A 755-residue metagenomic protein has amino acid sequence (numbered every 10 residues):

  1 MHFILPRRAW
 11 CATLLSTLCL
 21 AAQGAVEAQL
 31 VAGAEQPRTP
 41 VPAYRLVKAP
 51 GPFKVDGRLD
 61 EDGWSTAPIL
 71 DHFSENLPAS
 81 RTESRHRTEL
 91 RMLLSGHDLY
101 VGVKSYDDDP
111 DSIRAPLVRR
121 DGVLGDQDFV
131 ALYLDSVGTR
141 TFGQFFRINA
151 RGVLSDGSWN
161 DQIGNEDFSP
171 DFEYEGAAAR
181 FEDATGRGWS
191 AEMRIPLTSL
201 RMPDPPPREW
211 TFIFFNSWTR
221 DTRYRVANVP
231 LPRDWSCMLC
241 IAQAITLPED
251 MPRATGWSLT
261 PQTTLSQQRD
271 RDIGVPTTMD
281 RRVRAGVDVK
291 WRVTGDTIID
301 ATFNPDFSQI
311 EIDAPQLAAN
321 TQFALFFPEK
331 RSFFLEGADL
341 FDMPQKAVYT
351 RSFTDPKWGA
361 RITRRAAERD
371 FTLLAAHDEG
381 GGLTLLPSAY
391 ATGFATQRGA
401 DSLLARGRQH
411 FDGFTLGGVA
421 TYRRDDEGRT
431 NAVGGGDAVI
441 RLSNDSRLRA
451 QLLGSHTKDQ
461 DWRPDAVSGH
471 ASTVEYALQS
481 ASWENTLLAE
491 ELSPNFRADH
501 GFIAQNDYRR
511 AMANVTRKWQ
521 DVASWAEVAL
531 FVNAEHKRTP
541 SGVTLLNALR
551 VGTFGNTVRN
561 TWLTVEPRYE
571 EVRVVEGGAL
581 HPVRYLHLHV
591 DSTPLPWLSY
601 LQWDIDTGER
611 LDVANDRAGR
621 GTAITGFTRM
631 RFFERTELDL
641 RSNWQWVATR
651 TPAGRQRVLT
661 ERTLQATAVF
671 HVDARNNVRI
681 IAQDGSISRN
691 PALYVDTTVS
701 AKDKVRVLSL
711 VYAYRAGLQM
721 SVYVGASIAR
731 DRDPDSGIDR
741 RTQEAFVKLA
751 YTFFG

Functional and structural regions predicted by a protein language model:
M1-R7: N-terminal secretory signal peptides that target proteins for export/translocation
C11-A21: Bacterial N-terminal signal peptides
V26-Q409, G428: Structural preference for beta-rich elements and adjacent junctions enriched in aromatics
K48, E83, L94, G125 (+15 more regions): Surface-exposed coil/turn segments at beta-strand junctions on protein surfaces, enriched
H97-L99, F142, W189, P206-W210 (+16 more regions): Outer-envelope beta-barrel architecture signal
L231-P252, L383-G434, I440-R441, W562-V613 (+2 more regions): Outer-membrane beta-barrel transmembrane domain signature of Gram-negative proteins, especially the mid-to-C-terminal
P252-T297, S402-K458, S524, A529 (+4 more regions): Surface-exposed extracellular loop regions of Gram-negative outer-membrane beta-barrel proteins
D355, L453-K458, W462-G755: Exposed, low-structure sequence patches enriched in small/polar residues
